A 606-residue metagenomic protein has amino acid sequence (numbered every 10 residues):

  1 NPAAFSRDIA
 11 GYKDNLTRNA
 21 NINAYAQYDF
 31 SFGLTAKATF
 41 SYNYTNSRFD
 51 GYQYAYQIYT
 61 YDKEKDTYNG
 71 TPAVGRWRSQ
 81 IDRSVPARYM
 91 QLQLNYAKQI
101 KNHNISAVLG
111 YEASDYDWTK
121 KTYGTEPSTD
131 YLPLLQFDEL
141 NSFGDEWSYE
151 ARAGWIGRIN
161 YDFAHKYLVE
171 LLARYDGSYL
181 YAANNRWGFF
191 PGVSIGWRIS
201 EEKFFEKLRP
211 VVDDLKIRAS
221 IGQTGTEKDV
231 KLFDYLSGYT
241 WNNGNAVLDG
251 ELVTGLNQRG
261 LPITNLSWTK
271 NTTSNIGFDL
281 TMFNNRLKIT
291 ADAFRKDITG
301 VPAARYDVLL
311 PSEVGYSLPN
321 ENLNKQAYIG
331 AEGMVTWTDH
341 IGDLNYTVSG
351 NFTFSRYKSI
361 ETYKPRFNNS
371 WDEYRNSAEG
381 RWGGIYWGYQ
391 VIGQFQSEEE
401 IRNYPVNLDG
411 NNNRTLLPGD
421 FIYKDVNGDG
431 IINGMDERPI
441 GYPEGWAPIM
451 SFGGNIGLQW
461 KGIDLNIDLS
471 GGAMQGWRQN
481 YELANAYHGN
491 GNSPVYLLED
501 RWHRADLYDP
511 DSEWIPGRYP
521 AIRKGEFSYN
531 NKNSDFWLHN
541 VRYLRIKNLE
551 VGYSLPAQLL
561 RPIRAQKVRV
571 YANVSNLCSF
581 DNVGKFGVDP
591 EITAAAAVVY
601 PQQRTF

Functional and structural regions predicted by a protein language model:
P2-Q53, D66-G383, Y529, N533-F606: Extracellular/periplasmic, surface-exposed regions of secreted and cell-surface proteins
T60-Y61, S178, G472-R569, V574: Extracytoplasmic gating/loop element in the C-terminal half of outer-membrane beta-barrel translocons and assembly
A173-G177, A293, V426, G430 (+2 more regions): Generic detector of well-ordered alpha-helical packing
V301, G441-P443, M450: Signal/transit-peptide handling
H340-W446, A486, P494-S512: Conserved small-residue
S359, R438, P448-G462, K547-G552: Conserved SET/PR-domain catalytic core that frames the SAM/AdoMet-binding pocket
G445-N480: Glycine-rich, aromatic-lined ligand/substrate-binding cores of catalytic and carbohydrate-binding domains
